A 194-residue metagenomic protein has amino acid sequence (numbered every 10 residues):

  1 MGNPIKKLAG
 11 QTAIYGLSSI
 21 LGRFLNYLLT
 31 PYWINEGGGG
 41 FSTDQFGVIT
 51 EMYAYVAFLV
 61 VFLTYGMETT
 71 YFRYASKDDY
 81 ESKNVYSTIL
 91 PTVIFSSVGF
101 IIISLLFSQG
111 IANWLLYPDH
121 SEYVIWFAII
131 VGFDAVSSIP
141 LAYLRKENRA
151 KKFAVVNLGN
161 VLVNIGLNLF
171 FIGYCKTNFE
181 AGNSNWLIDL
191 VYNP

Functional and structural regions predicted by a protein language model:
G2-K6, I34-Q45, L59-V93, A112 (+1 more regions): Transmembrane-helix boundary and interhelical linker motifs in polytopic inner-membrane proteins
P4-E68, S96-S108, I130, N164-I165: Signature of the first transmembrane helix
L8, T92-P194: Hydrophobic transmembrane helix module of multi-pass membrane transport proteins
Y15, Y27, Y32, Y53-Y55 (+9 more regions): Sequence-level detector for tyrosine residue identity
G16, G47-T50, L90, V124 (+1 more regions): Hydrophobic/aromatic positions within or immediately flanking transmembrane alpha-helices of multi-pass small-molecule
